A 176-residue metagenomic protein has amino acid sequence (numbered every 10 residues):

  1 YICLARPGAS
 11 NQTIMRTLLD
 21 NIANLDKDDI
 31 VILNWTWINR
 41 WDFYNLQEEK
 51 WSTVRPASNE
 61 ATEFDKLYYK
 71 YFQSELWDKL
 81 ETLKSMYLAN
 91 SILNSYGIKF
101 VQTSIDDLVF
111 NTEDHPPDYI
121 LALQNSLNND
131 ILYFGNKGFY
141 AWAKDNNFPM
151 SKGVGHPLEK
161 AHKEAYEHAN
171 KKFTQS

Functional and structural regions predicted by a protein language model:
Y1-T13: A short beta-strand-loop structural module common to alpha/beta enzyme folds
R16-S176: Alpha-helical cap/lid subdomain in secreted, periplasmic, or secretory-pathway luminal O-acyl-processing enzymes
